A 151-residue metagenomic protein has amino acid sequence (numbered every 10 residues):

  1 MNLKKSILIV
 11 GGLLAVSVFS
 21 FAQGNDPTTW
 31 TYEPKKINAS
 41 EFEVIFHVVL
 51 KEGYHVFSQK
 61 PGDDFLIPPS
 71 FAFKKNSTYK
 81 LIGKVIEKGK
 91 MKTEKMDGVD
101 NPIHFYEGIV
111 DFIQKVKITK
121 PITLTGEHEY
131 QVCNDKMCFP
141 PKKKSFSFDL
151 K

Functional and structural regions predicted by a protein language model:
M1-N25: Bacterial Sec-dependent N-terminal signal peptides
F21-K151: Extracellular/lumen-exposed scaffold segments
